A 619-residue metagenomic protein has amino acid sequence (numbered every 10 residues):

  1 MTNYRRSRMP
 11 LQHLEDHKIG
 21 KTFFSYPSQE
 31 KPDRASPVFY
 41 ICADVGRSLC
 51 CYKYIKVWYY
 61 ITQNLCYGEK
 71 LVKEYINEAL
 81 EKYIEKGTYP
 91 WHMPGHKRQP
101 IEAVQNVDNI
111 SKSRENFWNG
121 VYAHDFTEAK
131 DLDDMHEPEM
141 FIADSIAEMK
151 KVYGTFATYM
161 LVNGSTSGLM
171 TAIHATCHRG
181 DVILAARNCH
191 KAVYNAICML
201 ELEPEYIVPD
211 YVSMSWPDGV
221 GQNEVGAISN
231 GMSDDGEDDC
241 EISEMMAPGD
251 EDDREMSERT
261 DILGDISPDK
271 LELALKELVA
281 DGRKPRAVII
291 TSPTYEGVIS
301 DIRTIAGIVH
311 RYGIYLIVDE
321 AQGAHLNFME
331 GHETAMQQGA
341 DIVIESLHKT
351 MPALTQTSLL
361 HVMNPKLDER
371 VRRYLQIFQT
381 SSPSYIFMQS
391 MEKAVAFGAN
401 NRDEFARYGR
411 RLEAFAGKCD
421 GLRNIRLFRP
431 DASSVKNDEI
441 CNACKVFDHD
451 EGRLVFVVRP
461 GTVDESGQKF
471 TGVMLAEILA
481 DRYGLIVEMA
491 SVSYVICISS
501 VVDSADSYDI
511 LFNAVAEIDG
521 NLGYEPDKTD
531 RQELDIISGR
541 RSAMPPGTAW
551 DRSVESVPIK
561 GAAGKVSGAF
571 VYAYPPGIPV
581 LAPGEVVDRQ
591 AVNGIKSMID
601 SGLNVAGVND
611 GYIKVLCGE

Functional and structural regions predicted by a protein language model:
M1, M9, M232, M245-M246 (+1 more regions): Methionine residue identity
R6-M9, I19-T22, E30-P37, I41 (+3 more regions): Targeting/processing segments of secretory and organellar proteins
H13, P32, Y54: Cationic, low-complexity basic patches in intrinsically disordered or flexible, solvent-exposed regions
C42, C50-C51, C66, C240: Cysteine-centered motifs
I55-N119, Y572, P576-P579, V608 (+1 more regions): N-terminal glycine-rich, Lys/His-bearing helix-loop that initiates the first secondary-structure elements of many
N119-G164: Conserved N-terminal alpha-helix of the aminotransferase class I/II PLP-enzyme fold
V152-T155, S165-N230, D234-D235, D252-R426: Conserved PLP-enzyme active-site core in the AAT-like
A414-V608: Conserved C-terminal alpha-helix-loop-beta "cap" of PLP-dependent enzymes that closes/shapes the active-site mouth
